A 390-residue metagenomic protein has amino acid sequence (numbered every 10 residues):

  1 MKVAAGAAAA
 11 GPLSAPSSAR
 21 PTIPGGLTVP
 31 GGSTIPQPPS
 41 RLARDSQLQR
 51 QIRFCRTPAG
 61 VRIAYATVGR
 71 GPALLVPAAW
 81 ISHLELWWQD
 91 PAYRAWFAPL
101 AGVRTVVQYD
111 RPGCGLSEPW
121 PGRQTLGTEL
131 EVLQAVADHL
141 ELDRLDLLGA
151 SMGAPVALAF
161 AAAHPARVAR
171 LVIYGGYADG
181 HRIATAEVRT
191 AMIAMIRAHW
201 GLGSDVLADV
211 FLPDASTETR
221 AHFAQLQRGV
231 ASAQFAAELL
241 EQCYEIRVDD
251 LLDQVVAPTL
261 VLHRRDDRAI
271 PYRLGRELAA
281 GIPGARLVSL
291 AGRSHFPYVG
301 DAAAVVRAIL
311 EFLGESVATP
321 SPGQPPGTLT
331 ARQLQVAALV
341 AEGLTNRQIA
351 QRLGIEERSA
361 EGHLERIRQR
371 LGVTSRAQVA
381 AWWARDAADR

Functional and structural regions predicted by a protein language model:
F54-E118: Conserved HGGG/HGGXW glycine-rich cap/lid loop of the alpha/beta-hydrolase fold
G127-L145: Conserved acidic catalytic loop of the alpha/beta-hydrolase fold
L158, A162, V168-A198: Flexible "cap/lid" loop of the alpha/beta hydrolase fold
G201-I246, L251-L252: Conserved alpha/beta-hydrolase catalytic His-Asp/Glu region
V255, V261-H263: Short beta-strand/loop motif that positions the catalytic acidic residue of the alpha/beta-hydrolase fold
R265-I270, H295-F296: Acidic catalytic loop of the alpha/beta-hydrolase fold
A285-Q324: Catalytic active-site module of serine/aspartate enzymes centered on a nucleophile-bearing elbow/loop
P320-E365, Q369-R370, Q378-R390: Helix-turn-helix DNA-binding segment
